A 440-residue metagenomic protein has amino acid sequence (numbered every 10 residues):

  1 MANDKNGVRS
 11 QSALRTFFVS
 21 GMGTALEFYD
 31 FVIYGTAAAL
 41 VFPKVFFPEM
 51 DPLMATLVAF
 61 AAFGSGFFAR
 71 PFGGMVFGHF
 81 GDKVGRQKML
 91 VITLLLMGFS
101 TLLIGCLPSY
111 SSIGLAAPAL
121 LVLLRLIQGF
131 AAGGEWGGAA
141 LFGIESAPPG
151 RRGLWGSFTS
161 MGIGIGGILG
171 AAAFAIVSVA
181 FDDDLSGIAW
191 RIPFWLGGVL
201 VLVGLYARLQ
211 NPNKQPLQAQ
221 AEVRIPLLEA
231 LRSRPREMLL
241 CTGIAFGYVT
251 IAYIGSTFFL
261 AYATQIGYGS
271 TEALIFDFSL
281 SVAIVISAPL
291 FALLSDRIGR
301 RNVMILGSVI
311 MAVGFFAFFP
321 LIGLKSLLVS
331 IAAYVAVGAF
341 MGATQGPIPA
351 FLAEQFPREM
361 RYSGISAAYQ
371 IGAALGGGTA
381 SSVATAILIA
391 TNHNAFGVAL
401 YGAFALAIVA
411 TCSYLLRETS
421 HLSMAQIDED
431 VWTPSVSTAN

Functional and structural regions predicted by a protein language model:
G35-T36, P235-I284, G376-S381: Extracytoplasmic gate region of multi-pass secondary transporters
F72-R86, A288-R300: Helix-to-loop junctions at the C-terminal end of transmembrane segments in multipass secondary transporters
K83-L95, R297-V309: Cytoplasmic membrane-interface "Motif A"-like loop-to-helix N-cap segments of 12-TM Major Facilitator Superfamily
L95-G114, V309-L324: C-terminal ends and interior cores of transmembrane alpha-helices in multi-pass membrane transporters/permeases
G153-S178, S366-A380: Glycine-rich segments within core transmembrane alpha-helices of 12-TM secondary carriers
S178-W195, A386-F404: A membrane-interface helix-boundary motif in multi-pass transporters
G204-L209, A403-T433: Multi-pass alpha-helical transporter architecture, strongest for 12-TM Major Facilitator/SLC carriers used
R301-P347: C-terminal transmembrane helical hairpin of 12-TM major facilitator-type secondary transporters
